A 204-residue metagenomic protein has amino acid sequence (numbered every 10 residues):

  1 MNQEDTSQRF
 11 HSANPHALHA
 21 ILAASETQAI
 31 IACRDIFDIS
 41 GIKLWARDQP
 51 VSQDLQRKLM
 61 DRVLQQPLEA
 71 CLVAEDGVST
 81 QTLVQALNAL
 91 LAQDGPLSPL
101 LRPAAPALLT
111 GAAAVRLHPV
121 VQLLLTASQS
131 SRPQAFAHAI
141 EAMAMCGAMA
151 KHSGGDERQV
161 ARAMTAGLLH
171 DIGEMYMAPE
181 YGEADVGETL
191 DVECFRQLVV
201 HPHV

Functional and structural regions predicted by a protein language model:
M1-L109, V115: Terminal helices and disordered tails flanking the catalytic cores of nucleotide-processing hydrolases
V63, P67-H203: Acidic/His-rich, divalent-metal-binding segments that scaffold phosphate/diphosphate chemistry
